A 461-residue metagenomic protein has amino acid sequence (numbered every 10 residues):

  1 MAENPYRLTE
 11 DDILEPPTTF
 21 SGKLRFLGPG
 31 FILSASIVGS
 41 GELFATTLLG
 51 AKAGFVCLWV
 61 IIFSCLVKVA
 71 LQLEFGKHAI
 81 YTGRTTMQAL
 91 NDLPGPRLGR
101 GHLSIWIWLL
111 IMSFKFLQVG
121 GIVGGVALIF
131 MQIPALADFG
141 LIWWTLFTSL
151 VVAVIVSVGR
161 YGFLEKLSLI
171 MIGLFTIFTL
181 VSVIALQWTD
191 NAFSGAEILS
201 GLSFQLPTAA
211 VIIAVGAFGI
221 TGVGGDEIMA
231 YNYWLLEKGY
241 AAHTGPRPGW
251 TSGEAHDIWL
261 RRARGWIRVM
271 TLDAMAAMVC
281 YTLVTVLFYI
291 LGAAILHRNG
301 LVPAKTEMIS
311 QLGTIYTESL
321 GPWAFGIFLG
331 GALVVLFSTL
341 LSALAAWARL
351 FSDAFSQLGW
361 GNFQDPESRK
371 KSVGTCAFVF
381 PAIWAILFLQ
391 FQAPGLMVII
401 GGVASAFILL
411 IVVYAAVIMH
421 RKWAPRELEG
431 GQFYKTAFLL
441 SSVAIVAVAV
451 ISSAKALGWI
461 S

Functional and structural regions predicted by a protein language model:
M1-L43, G216, H243-G245, R262-T271 (+1 more regions): Membrane-interface "cap" regions at the ends of multi-pass membrane proteins
Y6-D11, T46-L48, L73-G99, F130-P134 (+3 more regions): Flexible loop linkers connecting adjacent transmembrane helices in multi-pass alpha-helical membrane transporters
L33, I61-P94, I107-Q118, S342: Juxtamembrane transmembrane-helix boundary signature
A70-Y81, L236, A242-H243, V279-S310: Extracellular/periplasmic helix-exit of transmembrane alpha-helices
G101-L136, L336-A354, P394, V446: Hydrophobic transmembrane alpha-helices that form the core helical bundles of multi-pass secondary transporters
D138-F147, W323, I327, F355-Q390 (+1 more regions): Loop-to-transmembrane helix boundary motifs in multi-pass membrane proteins
I170, R349, D353, G359 (+2 more regions): C-terminal membrane-solvent junction of multi-pass transporters and transport-like membrane proteins
G173-Y233, V413-P425, V448-I460: Hydrophobic alpha-helical segments and their helix-loop junctions in multi-pass secondary transporters
